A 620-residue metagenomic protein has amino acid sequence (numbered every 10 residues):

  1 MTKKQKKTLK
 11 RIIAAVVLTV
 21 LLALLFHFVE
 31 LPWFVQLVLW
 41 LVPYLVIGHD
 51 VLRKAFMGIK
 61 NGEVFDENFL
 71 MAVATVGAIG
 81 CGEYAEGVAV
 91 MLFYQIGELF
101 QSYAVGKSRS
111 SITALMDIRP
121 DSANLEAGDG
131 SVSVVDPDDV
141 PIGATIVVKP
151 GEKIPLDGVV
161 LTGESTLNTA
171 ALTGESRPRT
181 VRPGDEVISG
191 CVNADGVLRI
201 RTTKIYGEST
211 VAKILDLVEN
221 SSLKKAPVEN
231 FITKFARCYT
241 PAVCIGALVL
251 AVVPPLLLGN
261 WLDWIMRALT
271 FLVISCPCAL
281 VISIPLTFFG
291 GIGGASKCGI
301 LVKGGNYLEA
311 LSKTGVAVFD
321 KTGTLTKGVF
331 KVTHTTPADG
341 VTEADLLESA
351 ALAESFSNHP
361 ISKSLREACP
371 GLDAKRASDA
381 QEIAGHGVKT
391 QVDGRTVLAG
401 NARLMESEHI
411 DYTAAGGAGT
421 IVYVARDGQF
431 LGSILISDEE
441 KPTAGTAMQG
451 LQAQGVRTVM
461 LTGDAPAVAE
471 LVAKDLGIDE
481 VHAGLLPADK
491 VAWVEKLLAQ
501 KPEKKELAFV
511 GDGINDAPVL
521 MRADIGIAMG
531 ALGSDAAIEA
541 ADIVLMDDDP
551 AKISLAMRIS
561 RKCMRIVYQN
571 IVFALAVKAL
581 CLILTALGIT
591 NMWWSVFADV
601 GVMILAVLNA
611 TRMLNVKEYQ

Functional and structural regions predicted by a protein language model:
M1-V16, Y239: N-terminal membrane topogenic signal
T2, A23-H27, W33, L39-E126 (+6 more regions): Actuator/coupling domain of P-type ATPases
A15-L18, N230-W261, R267-F288, Y568-F597: Bilayer-spanning, highly hydrophobic alpha-helical transmembrane segments
F56-V64, F100-T113, L286-G305, T611-Q620: Juxtamembrane helix-loop transition segments at the membrane interface in multi-pass membrane proteins
A72, D121, L172, F231 (+3 more regions): Conserved catalytic phosphorylation-site environment of P-type ATPases
K149, V332-R457, P466, D475-V494: P-type ATPase nucleotide-binding
V392-G394, T420, R426-Q569: Conserved ATP-binding TGD loop and adjacent catalytic N/P-domain core of P-type ATPases
K501-K504, A541, M546-Q620: Membrane-embedded transport module
